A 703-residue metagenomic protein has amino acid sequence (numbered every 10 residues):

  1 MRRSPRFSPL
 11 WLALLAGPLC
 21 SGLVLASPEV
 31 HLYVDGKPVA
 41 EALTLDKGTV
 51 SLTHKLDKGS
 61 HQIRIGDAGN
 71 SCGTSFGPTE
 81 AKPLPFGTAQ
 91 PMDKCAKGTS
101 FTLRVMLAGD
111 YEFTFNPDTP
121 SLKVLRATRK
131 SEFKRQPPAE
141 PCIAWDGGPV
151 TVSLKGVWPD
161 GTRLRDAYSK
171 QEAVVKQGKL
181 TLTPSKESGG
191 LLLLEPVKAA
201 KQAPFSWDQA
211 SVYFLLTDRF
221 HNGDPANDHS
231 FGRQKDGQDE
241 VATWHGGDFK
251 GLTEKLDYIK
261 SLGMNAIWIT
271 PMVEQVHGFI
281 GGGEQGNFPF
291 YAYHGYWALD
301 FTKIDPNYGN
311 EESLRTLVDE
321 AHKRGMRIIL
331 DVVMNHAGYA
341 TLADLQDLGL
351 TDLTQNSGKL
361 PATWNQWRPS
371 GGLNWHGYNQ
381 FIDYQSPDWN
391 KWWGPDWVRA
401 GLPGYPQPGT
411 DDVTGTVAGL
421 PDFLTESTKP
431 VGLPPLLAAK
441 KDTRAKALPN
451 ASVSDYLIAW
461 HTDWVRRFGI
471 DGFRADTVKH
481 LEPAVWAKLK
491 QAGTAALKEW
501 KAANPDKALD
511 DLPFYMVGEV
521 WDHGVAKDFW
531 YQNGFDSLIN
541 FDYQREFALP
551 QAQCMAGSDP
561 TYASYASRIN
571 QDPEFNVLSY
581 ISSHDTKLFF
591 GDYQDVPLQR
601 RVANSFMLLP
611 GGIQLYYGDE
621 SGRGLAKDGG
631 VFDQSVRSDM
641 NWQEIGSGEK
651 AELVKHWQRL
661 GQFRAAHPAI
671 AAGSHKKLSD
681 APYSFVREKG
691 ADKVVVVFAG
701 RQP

Functional and structural regions predicted by a protein language model:
R2-V24: Gram-negative bacterial Sec-dependent N-terminal signal peptides
L19, L23-A173, K186-V197, S211-T217: Insoluble glucan recognition modules
V39-A42, C72-T74, F220-H229, A526 (+1 more regions): Short, solvent-exposed loop/turn elements at domain surfaces
A68-G73, R219-H221, H667, Q702: Acidic glycine-/aspartate-rich tracts in secreted/extracellular proteins
E132-K179, T183-G190, E195-V197, V318 (+11 more regions): Active-site-proximal helices and loops of the catalytic beta/alpha 8
L164, L215, I259, I269 (+10 more regions): Conserved, mostly hydrophobic/aromatic
P204-A210, F220-D463, R467-F468, L489 (+3 more regions): Substrate-binding/active-site clefts of carbohydrate-active enzymes
D208-V212, K260-I267, H322-I329, F468-F473 (+4 more regions): Loop/turn elements at helix/coil->beta-strand transitions in domains of secreted/extracellular proteins
